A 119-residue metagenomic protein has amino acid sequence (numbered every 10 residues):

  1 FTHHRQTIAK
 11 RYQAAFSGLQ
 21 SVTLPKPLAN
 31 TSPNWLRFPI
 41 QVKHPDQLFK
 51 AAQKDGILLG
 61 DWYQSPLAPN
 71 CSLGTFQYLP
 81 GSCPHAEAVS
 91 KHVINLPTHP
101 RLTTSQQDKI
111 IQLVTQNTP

Functional and structural regions predicted by a protein language model:
F1-P119: PLP-dependent aminotransferase class I/II
